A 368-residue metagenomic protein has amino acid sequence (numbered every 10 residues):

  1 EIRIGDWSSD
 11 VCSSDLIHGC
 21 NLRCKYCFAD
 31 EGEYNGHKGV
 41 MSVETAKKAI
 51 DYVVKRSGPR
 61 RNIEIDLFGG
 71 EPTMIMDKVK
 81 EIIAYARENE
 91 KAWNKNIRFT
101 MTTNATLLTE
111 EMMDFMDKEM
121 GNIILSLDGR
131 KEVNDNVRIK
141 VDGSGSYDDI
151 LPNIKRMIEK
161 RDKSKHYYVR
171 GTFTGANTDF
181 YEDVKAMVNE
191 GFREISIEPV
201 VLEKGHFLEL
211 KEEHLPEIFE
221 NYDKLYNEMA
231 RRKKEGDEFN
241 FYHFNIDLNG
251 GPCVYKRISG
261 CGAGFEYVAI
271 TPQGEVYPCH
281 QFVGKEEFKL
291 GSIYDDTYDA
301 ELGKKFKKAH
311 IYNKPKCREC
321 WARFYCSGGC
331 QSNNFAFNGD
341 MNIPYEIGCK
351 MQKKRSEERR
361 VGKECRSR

Functional and structural regions predicted by a protein language model:
E1-V11, R359-R368: Single conserved hydrophobic/aromatic residue that forms the stacking wall/gate of nucleotide- or nucleobase-binding
S8-S14, G58-P59: N-terminal [4Fe-4S]-dependent radical SAM core
S14-E44: Canonical Radical SAM [4Fe-4S] cluster-binding loop centered on the CxxxCxxC motif and its immediate flanking residues
C27-E33, S164, W321-Y325, F335: Detector for the c-type heme attachment site
E33-N35, G39-V40, N136-S144, K211-E212 (+1 more regions): Short glycine-enriched, charge-decorated loop/helix-capping segments at active-site entrances that position
A46, I50-D66, I75-V200: Radical SAM/AdoMet-radical enzyme domain recognition
G205-K285, Y325: A C-terminal junction/extension of Radical SAM enzymes
V283-R366: Flexible mid-to-C-terminal extensions adjoining Fe-S/redox cofactors in radical SAM and related proteins
